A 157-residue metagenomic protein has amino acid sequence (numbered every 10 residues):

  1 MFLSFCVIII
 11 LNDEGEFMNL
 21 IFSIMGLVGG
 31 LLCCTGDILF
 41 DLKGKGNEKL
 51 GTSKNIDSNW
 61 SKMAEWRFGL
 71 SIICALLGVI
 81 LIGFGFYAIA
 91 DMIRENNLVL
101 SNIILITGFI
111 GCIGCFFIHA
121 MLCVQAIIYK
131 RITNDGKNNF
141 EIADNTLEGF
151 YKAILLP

Functional and structural regions predicted by a protein language model:
M1-F17: Short, Lys/Arg-enriched N-terminal segments with co-localized hydrophobic residues within the first ~10-30 amino acids
M18-P157: Hydrophobic, aromatic-enriched alpha-helical segments typical of multi-pass transmembrane helices
